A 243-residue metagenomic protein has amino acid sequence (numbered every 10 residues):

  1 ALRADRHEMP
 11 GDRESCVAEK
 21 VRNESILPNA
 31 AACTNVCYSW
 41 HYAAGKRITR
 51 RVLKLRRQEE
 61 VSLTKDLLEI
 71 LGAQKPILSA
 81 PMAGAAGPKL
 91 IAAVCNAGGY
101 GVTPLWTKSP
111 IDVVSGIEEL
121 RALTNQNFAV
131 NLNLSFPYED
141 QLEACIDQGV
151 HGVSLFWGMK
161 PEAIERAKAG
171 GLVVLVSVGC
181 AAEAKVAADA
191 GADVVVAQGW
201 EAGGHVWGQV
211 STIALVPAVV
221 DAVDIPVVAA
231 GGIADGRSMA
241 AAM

Functional and structural regions predicted by a protein language model:
L2, L27, L53-L55: Leucine-biased recognition of intrinsically disordered, low-complexity hydrophobic segments
R57-P226: Active-site entrance/lid segments in N-terminal catalytic domains of soluble metabolic enzymes
A229-R237: Glycine-rich adenosine-cofactor-binding loop
A240-M243: A compact, surface-exposed functional segment
